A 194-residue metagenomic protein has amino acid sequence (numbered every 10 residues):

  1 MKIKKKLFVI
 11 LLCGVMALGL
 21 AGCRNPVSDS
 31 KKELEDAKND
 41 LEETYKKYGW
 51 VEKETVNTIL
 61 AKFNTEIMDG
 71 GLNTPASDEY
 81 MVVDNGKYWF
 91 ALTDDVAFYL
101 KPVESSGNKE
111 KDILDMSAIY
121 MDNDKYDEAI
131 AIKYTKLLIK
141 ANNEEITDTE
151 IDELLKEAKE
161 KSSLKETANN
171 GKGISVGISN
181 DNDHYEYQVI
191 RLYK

Functional and structural regions predicted by a protein language model:
M1-L11: Bacterial N-terminal signal peptides that target proteins for export
V9-L11, R24-G86: N-terminal, intrinsically disordered, polar/charged segments of Gram-positive cell-envelope systems that serve as
L18-G22: C-terminal motif of bacterial Sec signal peptides marking the signal peptidase cleavage site
E79, K101-E104, A118, S175-N180: Short amphipathic beta-strand and strand-loop transition segments with alternating hydrophobic
E79-F90, E160-E166: Short, hydrophobic/aromatic-rich segments at coil-to-beta transitions
T93-D95, Y120-N123, D181-N182, R191-K194: Short, flexible beta-strand-to-coil junctions
V96-K159: Long, charged/polar, surface-exposed segments that mediate recognition or autoinhibition
E166-L192: Short, exposed beta-strand-loop hairpins at the edges of beta-sheets in extracellular/periplasmic proteins
